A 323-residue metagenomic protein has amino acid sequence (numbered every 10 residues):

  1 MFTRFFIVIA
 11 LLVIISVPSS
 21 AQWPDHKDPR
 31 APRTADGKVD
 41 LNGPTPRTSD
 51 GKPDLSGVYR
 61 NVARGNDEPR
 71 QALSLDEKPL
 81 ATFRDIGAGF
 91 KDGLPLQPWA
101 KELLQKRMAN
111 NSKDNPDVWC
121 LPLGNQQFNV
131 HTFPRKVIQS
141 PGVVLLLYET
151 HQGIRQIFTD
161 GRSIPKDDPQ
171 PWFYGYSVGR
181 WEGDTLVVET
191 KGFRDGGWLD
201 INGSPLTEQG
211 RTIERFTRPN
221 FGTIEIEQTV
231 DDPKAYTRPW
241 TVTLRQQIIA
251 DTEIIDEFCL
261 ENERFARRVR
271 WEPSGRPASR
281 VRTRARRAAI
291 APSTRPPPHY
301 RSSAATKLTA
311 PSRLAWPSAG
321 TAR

Functional and structural regions predicted by a protein language model:
F2-F6, L11, V17-A305: PEST-like low-complexity, intrinsically disordered acidic/proline/serine-rich tracts that flank trafficking/processing
L308: Cationic, low-complexity basic patches in intrinsically disordered or flexible, solvent-exposed regions
